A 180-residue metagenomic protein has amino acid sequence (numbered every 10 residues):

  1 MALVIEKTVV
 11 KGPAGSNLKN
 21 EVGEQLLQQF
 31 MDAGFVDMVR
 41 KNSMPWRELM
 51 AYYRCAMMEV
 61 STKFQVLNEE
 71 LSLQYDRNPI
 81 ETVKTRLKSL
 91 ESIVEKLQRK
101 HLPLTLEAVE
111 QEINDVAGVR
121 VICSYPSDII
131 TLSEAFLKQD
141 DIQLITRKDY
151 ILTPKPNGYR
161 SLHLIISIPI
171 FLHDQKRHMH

Functional and structural regions predicted by a protein language model:
M1-I113: Charge-rich, low-complexity segments
V83-E91, R120, P156-H163: Short amphipathic alpha-helical patches
I113-D115, G158: Short flexible coil/turn linkers enriched for glycine and charged/polar residues that connect secondary-structure
A117-C123: Short cationic amphipathic helices and targeting signals
C123-H180: Long beta-strand-rich cores associated with HINT superfamily self-processing modules
